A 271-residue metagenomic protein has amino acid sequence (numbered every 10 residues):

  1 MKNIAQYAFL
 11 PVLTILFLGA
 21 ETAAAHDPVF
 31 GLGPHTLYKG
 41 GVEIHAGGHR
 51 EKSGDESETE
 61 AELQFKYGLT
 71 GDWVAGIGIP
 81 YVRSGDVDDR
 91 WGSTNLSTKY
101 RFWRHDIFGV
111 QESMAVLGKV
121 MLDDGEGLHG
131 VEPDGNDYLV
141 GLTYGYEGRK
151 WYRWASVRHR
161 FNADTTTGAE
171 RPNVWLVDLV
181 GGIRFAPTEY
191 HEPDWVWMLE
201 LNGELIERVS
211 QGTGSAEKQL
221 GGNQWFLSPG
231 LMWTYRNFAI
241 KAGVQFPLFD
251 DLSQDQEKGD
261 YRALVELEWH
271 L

Functional and structural regions predicted by a protein language model:
A24-K66: Short glycine/proline- and aromatic-enriched beta-strand/turn motifs that initiate or cap beta-hairpins
L32-G40, D55, D72, D86-D88 (+3 more regions): Short loop/turn motifs that connect adjacent beta-strands in outer-membrane beta-barrel proteins
V42-I44, A75-I77, L96, E112-G118 (+6 more regions): Transmembrane beta-strands of outer-membrane beta-barrel proteins
G48-K52, I79-G85, F102, V120-D124 (+7 more regions): Transmembrane beta-strands of outer-membrane beta-barrel pores
R50-E51, V82-G85, E126-G130, A163-R171 (+2 more regions): Extracellular loop and loop/strand-boundary signature of outer-membrane beta-barrel proteins
E56-S97, G148-T165, E170-V174, T188-H191: Glycine- and aromatic-enriched membrane insertion/assembly motifs of diderm outer-membrane and organelle channel
S57-A61, D89-T94, E132-Y138, A169-V177 (+3 more regions): Residues that define the transmembrane beta-barrel architecture of outer-membrane proteins
V180-L271: Outer membrane beta-barrel transmembrane domains
